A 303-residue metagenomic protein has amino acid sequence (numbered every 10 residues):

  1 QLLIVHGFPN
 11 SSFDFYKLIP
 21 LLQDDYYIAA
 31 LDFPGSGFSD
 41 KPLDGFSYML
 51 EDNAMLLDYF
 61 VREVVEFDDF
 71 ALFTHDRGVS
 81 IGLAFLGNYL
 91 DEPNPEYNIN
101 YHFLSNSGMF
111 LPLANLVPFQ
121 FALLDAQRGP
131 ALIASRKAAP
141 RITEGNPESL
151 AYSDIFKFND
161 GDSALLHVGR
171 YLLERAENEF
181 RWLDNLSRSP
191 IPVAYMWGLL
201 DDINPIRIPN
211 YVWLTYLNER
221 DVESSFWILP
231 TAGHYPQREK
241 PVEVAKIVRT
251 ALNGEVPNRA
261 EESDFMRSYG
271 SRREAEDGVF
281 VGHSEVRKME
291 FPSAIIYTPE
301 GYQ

Functional and structural regions predicted by a protein language model:
Q1, P9, A29, S36-F73 (+6 more regions): Flexible "cap/lid" subdomain of the alpha/beta-hydrolase fold that forms the substrate-access gate
F8-I19: The serine-hydrolase catalytic nucleophile loop
K17-Y26, E63: A short, Lys/Arg-enriched amphipathic alpha-helix followed by its capping loop at the start of a domain
P20, L31-P34: N-terminal cap/lid subdomain of alpha/beta-hydrolase-fold enzymes
V244: Histidine-centered active-site loop/cap adjacent to the catalytic His in serine esterases/O-acetyl transfer systems
